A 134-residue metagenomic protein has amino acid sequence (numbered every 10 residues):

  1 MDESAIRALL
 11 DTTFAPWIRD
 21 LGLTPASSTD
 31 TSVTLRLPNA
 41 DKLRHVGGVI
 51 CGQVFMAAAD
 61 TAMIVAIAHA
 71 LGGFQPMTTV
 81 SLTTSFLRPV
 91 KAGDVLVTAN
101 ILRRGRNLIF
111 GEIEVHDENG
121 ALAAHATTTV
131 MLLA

Functional and structural regions predicted by a protein language model:
M1-A134: Terminal targeting signals and extreme-terminal segments of soluble enzymes
